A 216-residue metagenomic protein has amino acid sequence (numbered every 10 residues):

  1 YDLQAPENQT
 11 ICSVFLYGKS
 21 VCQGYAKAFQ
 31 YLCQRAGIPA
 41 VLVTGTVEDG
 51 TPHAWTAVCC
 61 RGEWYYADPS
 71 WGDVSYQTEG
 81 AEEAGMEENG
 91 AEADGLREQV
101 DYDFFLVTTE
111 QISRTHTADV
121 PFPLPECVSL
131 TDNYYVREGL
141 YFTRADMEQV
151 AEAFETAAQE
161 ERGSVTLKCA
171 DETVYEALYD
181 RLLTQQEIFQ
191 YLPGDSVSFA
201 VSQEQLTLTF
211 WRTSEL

Functional and structural regions predicted by a protein language model:
Y1-V14: Secondary-structure boundary elements
D2, D68, A200-E204: Acidic/polar residues at beta-strand termini and the immediately following turn/coil
P6, P39, P69, P121-P125 (+1 more regions): Proline-rich intrinsically disordered, low-complexity coils
S13-V14, D103-L216: N-terminal accessory/pre-domain segments preceding catalytic cores
V14-Y25: Extracytoplasmic/periplasmic, Sec-exported soluble proteins
Q23-V107: Hydrophobic/aromatic-rich core segments of domains that either
